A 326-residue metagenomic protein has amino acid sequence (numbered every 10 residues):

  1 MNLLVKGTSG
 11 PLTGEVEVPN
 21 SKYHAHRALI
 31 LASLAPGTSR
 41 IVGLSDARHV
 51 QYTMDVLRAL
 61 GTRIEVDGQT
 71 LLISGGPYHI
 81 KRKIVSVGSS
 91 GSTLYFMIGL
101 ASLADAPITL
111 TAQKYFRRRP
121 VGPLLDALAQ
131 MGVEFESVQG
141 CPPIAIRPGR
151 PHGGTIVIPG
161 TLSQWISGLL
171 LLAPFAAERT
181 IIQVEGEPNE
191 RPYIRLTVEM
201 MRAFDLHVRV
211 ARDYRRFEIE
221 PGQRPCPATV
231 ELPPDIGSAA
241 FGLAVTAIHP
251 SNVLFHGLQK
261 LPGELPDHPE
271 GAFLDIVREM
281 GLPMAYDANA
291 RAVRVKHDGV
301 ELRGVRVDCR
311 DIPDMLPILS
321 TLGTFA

Functional and structural regions predicted by a protein language model:
M1-A326: Short, structured segments at the rim of ligand-binding sites
